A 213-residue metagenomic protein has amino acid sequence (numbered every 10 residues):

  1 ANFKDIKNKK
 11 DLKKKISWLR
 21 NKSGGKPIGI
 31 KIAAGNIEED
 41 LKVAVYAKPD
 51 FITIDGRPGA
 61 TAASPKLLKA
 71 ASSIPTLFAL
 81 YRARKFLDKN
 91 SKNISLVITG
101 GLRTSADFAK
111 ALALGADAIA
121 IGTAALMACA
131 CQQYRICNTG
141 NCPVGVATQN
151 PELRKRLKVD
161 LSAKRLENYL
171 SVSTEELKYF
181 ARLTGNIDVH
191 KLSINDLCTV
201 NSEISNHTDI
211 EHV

Functional and structural regions predicted by a protein language model:
F3-R154: Glycine-rich phosphate/ribose-binding loops and adjacent secondary-structure elements that form binding surfaces
A130, L157-V213: C-terminal extensions of enzymes
